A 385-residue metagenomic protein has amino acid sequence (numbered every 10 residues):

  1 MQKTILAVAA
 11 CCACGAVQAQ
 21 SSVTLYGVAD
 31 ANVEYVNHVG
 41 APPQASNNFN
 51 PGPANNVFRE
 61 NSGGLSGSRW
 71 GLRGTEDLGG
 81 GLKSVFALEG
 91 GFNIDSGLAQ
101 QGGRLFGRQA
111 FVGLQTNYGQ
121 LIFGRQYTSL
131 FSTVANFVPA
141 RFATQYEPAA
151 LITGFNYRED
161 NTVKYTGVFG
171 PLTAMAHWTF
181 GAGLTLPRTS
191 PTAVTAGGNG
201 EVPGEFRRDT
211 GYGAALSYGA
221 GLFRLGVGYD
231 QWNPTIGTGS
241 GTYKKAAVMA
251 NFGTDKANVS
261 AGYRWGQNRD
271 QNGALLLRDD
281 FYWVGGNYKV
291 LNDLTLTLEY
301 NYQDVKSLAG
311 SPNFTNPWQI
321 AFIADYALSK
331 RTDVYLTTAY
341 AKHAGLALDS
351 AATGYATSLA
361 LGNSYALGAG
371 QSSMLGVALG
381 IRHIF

Functional and structural regions predicted by a protein language model:
M1-A19: Gram-negative bacterial Sec-dependent N-terminal signal peptides
S21-Y35, P53-G181, S217-G221: Outer membrane beta-barrel
V23-A31, G80, S84-L88, L121 (+9 more regions): Transmembrane beta-strands of outer-membrane beta-barrel proteins
A31-N37, G90-I94, Y127-S129, P171 (+8 more regions): Transmembrane beta-strands of outer-membrane beta-barrel pores
A54-S68, L105-R108, Y157-N161, V168 (+5 more regions): Residues that define the transmembrane beta-barrel architecture of outer-membrane proteins
G71-R73, F111-G113, K164-T166, A215-S217 (+4 more regions): Outer-membrane beta-barrel architecture
R207-A327, A339-Y340: Detector for outer-membrane/organellar transmembrane beta-barrel domains, recognizing the amphipathic beta-strand
L328, A369-F385: Outer-membrane beta-barrel "beta-signal"
